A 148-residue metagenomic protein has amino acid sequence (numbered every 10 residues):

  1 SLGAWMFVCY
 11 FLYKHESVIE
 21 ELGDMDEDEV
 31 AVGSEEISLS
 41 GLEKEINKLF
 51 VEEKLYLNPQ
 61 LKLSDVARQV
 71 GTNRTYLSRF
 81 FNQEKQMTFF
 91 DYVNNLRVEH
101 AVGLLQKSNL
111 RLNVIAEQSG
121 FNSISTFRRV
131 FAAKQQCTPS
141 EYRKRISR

Functional and structural regions predicted by a protein language model:
S1-Y13: N-terminal regulatory/effector-sensing and dimerization cores that precede helix-turn-helix DNA-binding domains
Y10-V114, Q118, T126-A133, S140-R148: Membrane-proximal linker segments that couple transmembrane helices to downstream signaling/catalytic modules
